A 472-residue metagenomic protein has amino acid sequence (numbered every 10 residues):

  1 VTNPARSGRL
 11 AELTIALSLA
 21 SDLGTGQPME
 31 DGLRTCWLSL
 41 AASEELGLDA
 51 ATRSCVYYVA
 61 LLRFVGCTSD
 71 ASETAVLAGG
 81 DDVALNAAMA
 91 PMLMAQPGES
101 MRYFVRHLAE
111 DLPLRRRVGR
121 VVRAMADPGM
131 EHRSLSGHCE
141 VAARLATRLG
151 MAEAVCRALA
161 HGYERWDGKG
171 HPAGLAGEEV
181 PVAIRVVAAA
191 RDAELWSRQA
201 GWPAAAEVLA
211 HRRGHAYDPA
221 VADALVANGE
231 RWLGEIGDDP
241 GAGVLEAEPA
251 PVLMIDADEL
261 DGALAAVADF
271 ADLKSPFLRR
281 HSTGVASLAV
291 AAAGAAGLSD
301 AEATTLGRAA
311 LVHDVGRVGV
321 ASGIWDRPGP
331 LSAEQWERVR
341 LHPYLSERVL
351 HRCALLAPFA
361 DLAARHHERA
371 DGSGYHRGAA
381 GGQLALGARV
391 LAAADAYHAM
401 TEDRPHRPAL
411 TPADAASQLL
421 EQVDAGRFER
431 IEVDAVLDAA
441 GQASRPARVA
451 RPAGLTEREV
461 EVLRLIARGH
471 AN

Functional and structural regions predicted by a protein language model:
T2-G454, V460: Histidine- and acidic-residue-rich, metal-dependent catalytic cores
T456, A467: AAA+ ATPase active-site-proximal loops
G469-N472: Recognition helix of helix-turn-helix DNA-binding domains
